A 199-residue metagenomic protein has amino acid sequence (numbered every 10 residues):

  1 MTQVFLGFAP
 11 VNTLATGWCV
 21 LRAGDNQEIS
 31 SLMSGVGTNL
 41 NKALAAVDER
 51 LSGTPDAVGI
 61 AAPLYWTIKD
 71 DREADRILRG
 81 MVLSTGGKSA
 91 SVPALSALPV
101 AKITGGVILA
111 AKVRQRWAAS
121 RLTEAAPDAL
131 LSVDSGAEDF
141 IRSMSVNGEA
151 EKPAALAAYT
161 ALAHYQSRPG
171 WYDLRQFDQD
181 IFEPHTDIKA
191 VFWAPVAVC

Functional and structural regions predicted by a protein language model:
M1-C199: Phosphate- and other anionic-substrate recognition elements at nucleic-acid/protein interfaces
